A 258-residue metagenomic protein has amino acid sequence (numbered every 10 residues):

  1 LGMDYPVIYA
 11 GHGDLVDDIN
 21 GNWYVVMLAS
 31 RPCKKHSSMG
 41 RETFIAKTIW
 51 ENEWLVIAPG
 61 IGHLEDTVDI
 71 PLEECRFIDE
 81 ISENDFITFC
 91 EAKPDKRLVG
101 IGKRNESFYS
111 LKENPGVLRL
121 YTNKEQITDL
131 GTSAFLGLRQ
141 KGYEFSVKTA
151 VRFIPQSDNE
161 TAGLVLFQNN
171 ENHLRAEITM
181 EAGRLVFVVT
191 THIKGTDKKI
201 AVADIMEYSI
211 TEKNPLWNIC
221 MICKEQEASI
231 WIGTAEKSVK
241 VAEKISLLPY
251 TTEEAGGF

Functional and structural regions predicted by a protein language model:
L1-F258: Carbohydrate-active catalytic/glycan-binding domains of CAZyme proteins, especially the secreted or lumenal ectodomains
